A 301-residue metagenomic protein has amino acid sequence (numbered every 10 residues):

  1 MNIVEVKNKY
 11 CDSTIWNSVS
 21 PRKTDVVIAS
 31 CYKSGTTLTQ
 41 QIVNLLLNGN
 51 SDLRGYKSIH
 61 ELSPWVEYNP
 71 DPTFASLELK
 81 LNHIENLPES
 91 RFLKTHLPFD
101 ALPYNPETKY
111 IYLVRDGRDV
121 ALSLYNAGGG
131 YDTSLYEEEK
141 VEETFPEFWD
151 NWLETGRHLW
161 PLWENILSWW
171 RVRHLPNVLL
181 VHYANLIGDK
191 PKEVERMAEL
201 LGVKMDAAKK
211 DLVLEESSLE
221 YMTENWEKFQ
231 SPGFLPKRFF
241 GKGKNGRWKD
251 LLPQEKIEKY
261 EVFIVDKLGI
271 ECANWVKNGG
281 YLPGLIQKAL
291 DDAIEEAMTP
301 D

Functional and structural regions predicted by a protein language model:
M1-V181, P191, E227, S231-F234 (+1 more regions): PAPS-dependent sulfotransferase catalytic domain
L47-G49, K190-M205: Non-catalytic, well-ordered alpha-helical segments in soluble enzyme domains
L186-G188: Substrate-binding strand-loop-helix patch in Rossmann-like NAD(P)-dependent oxidoreductase/epimerase domains
A207-L214: Short, well-structured alpha-helical segments
E215-P236: Short acidic/His-enriched helical or mixed secondary-structure segments at domain edges of catalytic enzymes and some
